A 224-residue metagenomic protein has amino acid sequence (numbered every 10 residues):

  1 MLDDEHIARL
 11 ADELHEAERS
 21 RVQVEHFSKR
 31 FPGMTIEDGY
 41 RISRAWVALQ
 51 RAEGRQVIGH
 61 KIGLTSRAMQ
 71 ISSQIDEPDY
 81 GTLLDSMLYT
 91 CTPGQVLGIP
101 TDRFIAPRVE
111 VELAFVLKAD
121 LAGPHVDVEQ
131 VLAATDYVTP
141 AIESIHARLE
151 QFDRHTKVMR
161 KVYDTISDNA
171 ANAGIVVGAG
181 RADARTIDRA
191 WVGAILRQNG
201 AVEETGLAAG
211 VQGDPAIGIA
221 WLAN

Functional and structural regions predicted by a protein language model:
L2-Q212: Catalytic-core "active-site belt" of small-molecule-metabolizing enzymes, emphasizing His/Asp/Glu-rich regions
P215-N224: A conserved acidic, glycine/proline-rich C-terminal tail/linker
